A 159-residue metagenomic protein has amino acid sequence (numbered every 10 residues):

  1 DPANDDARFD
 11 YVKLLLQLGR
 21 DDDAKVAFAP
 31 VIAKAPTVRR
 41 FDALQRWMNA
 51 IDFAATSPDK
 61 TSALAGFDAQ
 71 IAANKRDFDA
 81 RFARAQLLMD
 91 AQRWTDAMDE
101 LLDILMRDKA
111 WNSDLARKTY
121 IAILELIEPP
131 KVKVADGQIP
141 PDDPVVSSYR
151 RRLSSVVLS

Functional and structural regions predicted by a protein language model:
P2, A35-P36, N74-R76, Q92 (+2 more regions): Short coil turns that delineate tetratricopeptide repeat
D5, D21, K60, W94-T95 (+1 more regions): TPR-repeat structural position
Y11, Q45, R84, T119-Y120 (+1 more regions): Structural register within alpha-helical repeat arrays
V31-A73, D143: Alpha-helical adaptor scaffolds
